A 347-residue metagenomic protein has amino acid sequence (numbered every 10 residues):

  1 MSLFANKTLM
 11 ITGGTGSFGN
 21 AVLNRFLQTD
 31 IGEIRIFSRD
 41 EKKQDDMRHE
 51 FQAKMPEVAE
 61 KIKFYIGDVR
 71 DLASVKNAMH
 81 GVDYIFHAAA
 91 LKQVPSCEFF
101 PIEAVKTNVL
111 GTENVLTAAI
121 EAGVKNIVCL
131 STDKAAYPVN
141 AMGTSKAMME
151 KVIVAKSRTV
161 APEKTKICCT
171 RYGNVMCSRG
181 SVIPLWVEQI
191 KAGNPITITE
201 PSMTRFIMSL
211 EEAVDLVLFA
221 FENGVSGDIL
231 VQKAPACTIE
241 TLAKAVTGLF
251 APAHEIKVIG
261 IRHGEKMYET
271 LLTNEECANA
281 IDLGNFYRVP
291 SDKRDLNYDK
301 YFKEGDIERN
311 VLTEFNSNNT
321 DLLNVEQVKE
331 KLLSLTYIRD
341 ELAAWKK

Functional and structural regions predicted by a protein language model:
L3, E121, K151, A155-C177 (+1 more regions): Strand-loop microenvironment adjacent to phosphate/nucleotide-handling motifs in alpha/beta enzyme folds
T8-T29: N-terminal Rossmann NAD(P)H-binding glycine-rich loop of SDR-like oxidoreductase domains
T12, M79-A88, C129: Rossmann-fold scaffold of SDR-type NAD(P)-dependent oxidoreductases
D30-K43: Conserved glycine-rich Rossmann-like NAD(P)H-binding loop of the short-chain dehydrogenase/reductase
S38, Y65-I66, K106, E200 (+1 more regions): Conserved residues in the N-terminal Rossmann fold of short-chain dehydrogenase/reductase
K63-Y84: Conserved Rossmann-fold cofactor-binding substructure of NAD(P)-dependent oxidoreductases
F64, A104, I167-T170: Hydrophobic/aromatic anchor residues within beta-strands of the central parallel beta-sheet of Rossmann-like
H87, L91-K151, A155: Conserved Rossmann-fold NAD(P)-dependent oxidoreductase catalytic core, especially the SDR/UDP-sugar
